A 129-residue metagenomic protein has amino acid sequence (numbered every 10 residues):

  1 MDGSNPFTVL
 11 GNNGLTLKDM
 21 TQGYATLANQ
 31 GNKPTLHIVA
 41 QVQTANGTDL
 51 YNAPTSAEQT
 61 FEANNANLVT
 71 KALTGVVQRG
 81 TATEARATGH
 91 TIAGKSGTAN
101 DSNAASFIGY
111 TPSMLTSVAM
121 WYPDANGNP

Functional and structural regions predicted by a protein language model:
M1-D19: Primarily short, surface-exposed interaction patches in extracytoplasmic proteins
G14-P129: A penicillin-recognizing enzyme superfamily signal
